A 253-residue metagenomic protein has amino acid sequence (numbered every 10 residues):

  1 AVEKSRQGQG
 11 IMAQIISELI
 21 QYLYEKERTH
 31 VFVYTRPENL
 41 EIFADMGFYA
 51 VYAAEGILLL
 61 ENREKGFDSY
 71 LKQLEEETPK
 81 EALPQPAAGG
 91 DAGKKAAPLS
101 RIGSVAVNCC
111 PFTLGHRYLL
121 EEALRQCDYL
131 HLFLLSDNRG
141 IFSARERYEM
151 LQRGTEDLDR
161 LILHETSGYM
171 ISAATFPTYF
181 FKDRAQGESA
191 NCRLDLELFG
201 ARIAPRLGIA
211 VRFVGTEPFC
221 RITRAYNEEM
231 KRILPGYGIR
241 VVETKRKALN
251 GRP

Functional and structural regions predicted by a protein language model:
K4-R6, G251: A short local loop/turn or secondary-structure capping micro-motif enriched for an aromatic residue
R6, G10-E18, G115, L119: Conserved acetyl-CoA pyrophosphate-binding loop and the N-cap/start of the following alpha-helix in GNAT-like
L23-T35: Conserved GNAT acetyl-CoA-binding A-motif
T35, F43-F48, Y52-P253: Nucleotidyltransferase catalytic core that binds NTPs
